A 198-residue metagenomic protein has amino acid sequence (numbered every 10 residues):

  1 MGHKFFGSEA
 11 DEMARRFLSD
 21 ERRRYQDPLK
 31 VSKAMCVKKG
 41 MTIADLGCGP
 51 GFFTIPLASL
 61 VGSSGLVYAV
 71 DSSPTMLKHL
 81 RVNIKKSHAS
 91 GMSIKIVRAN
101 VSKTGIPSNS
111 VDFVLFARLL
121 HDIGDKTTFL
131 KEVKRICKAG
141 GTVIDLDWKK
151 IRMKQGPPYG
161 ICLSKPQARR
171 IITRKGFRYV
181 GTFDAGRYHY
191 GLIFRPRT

Functional and structural regions predicted by a protein language model:
M1-R15, R22: N-terminal, positively charged/glycine-rich alpha-helical extensions of SAM-dependent methyltransferases
R23-M41: Conserved alpha-helix/loop element of class I SAM-dependent methyltransferases that forms part of the SAM/SAH-binding
A44, P50-K103: Class I SAM-dependent methyltransferase SAM/SAH-binding core
S102-F113: A short acidic, Gly/Pro-enriched loop at the edge of an enzyme's catalytic core that lines a small-molecule cofactor
D112-D125: A short SAM/SAH-binding and catalytic strip from SAM-dependent methyltransferases
T127-A139: A short glycine-rich, Lys/Arg-flanked "PGG" loop and its adjoining helix->strand segment in the class I
G140-D147: Conserved beta-strand signature within the Rossmann-like core of class I S-adenosyl-L-methionine
G181, A185-T198: Core SAM-dependent methyltransferase catalytic element
